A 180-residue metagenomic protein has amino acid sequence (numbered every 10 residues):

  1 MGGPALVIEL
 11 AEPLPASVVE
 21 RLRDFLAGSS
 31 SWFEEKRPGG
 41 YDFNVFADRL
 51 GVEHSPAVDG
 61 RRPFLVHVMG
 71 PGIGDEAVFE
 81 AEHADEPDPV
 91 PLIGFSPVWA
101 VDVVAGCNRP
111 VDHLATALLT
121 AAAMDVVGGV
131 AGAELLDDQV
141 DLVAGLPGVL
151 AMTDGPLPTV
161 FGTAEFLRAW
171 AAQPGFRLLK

Functional and structural regions predicted by a protein language model:
M1-G2, G28, L114-K180: Acidic, proline/glycine-rich low-complexity IDRs
M1-L6, P89-A105: Glycine-rich, often proline-containing surface loops adjacent to acidic residues and nearby aromatics that form
M1-V52, G175-K180: Short, extreme N-terminal segment that most often corresponds to the first beta-strand
E12, A105-V111: A generic structural motif
S55-I93, L146-K180: Aromatic/basic-lined ligand-recognition segments that form π-stacking hydrophobic pockets flanked by Lys/Arg to engage
